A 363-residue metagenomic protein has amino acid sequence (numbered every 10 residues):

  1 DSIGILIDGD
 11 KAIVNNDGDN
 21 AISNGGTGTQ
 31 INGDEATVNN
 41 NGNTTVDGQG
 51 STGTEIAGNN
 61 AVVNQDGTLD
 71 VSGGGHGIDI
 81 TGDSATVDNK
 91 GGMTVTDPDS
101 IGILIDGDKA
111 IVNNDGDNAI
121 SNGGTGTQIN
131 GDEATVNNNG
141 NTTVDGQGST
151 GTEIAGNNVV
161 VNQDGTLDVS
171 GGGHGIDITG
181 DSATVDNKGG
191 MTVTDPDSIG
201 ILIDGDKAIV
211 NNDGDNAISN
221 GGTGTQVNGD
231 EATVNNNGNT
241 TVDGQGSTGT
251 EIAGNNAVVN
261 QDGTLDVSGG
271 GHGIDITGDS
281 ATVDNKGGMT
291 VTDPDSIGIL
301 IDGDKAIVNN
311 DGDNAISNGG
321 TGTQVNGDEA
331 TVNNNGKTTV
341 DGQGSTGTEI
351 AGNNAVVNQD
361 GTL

Functional and structural regions predicted by a protein language model:
D1-L363: Thr-biased low-complexity repeat/linker tracts and other Thr-enriched repetitive architectures
